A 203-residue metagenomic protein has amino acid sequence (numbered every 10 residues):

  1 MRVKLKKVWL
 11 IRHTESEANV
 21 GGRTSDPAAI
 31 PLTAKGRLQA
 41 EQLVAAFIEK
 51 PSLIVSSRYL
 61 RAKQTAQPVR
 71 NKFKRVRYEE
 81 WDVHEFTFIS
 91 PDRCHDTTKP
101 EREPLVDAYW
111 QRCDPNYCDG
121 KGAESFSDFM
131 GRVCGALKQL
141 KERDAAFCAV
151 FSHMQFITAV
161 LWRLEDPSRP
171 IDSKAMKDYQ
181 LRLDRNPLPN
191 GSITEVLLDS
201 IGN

Functional and structural regions predicted by a protein language model:
R2-K6, R75, F86-P100, W162-N203: Acidic, low-complexity terminal tails and accessory targeting/binding regions of phosphate-metabolizing enzymes
R2-Y78: Active-site-proximal alpha-helix that buttresses catalytic centers in soluble enzyme cores
V8, S52, D144-M154: Generic beta-sheet signal
T14, S57-Y59, V83, V133 (+1 more regions): Short, well-ordered beta-to-alpha junction loops that form the rim of enzyme active sites and present histidine/acidic
E17, R61-K63, F86-T87, F156-T158: Short, active-site-adjacent cap segments at secondary-structure transitions
P31, N71-G135, D184: Phosphate-handling substructures
A46, P68, K72, Q139 (+2 more regions): Active-site catalytic microenvironments for nucleophilic, acid-base chemistry
E49-D82, P104-R112, W162, P189-N203: Conserved histidine-centered catalytic loops in small-molecule metabolism enzymes
